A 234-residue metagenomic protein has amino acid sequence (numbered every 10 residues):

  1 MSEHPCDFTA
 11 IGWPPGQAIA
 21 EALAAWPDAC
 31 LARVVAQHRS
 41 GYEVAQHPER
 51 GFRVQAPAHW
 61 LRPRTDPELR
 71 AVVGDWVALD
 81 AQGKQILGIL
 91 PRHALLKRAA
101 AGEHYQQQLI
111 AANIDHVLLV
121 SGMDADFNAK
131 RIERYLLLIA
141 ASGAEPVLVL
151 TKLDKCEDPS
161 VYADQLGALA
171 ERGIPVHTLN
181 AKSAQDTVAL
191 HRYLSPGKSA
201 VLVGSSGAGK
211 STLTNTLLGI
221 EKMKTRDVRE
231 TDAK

Functional and structural regions predicted by a protein language model:
M1-A129: N-terminal accessory targeting/assembly segments
V34, G74, I139, L194 (+1 more regions): Residue-level signature of catalytic and energy-coupling elements of molecular machines, predominantly ATP/GTP-dependent
P91-A94, M123-D126, K152-E157, K182-Q185 (+1 more regions): Conserved nucleotide-binding/hydrolysis micro-motifs of P-loop NTPases
L119, L148-L150: Structural beta-sheet core signal
K130-G143: Histidine-anchored nucleotide/phosphate-binding helix
E145, K155-A208: Canonical P-loop GTPase G-domain recognition
S206, S211-T212, T216: Walker A/P-loop
I220-K234: Switch I (effector-binding) loop of TRAFAC-class P-loop GTPase G-domains
